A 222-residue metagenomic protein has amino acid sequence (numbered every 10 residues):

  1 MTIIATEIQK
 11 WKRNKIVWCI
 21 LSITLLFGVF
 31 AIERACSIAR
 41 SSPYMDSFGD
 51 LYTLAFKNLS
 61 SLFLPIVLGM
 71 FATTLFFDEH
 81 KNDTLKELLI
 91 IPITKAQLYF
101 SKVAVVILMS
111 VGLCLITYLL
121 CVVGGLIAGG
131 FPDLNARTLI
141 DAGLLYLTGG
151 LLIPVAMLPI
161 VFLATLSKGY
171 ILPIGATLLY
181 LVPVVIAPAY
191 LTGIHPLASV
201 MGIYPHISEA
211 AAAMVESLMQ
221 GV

Functional and structural regions predicted by a protein language model:
M1-T24: Aromatic- and glycine-rich beta-strand/loop motifs that create alpha-glucan
K15-V17, T94-A96, F100, T138 (+1 more regions): Membrane-helix interface segments
C19-T24, S167-V185: Pore- or pathway-lining transmembrane helices of multi-pass membrane proteins that form conduits for solutes/ions
G28-L68, F100-S167, I207-A212: Secretory targeting signals
E33-Y52, I174-V222: Terminal transmembrane helical anchor/hairpin motif
I66-H80, L85, V155-L172, V222: Transmembrane alpha-helical segments in integral membrane proteins
L75-I107: Helix-loop-helix units of permease transmembrane domains in multi-pass membrane transporters, especially ABC
